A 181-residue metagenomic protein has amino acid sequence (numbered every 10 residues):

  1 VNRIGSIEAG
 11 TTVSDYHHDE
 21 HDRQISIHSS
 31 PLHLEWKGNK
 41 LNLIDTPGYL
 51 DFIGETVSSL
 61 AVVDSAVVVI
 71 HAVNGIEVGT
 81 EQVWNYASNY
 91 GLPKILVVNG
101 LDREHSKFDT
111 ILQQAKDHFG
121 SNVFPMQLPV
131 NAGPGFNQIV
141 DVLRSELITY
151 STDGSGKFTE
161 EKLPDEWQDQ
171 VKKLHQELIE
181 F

Functional and structural regions predicted by a protein language model:
V1-I70, N74-I76, P125, W167-D169: P-loop NTPase switch module centered on the Walker A-proximal segment
A72-F181: P-loop NTPase catalytic nucleotide-binding module
